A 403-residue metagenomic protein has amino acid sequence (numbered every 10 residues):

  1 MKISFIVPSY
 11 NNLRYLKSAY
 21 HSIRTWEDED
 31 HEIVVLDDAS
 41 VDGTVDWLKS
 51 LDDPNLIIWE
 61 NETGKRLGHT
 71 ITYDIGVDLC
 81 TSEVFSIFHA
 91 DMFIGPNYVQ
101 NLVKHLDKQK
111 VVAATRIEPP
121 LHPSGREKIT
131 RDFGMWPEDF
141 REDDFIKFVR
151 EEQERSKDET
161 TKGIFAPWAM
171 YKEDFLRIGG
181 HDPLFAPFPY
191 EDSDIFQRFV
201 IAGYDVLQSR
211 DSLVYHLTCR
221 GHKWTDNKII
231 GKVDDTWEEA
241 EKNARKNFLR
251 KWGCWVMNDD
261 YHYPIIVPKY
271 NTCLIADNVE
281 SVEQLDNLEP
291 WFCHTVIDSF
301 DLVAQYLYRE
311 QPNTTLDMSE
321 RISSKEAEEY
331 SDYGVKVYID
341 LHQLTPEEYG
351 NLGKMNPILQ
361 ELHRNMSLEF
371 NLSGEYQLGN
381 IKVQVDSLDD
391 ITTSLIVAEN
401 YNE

Functional and structural regions predicted by a protein language model:
I3-Y15, A19, W26, L36 (+2 more regions): A conserved hydrophobic helix/loop-capping motif in glycosyltransferases and polysaccharide synthases
H21-D30, N287-C293: Short, acidic, metal-binding catalytic loop of nucleotide-sugar glycosyltransferases
D37-D46, T63, S299-Q305: A conserved acidic beta->alpha catalytic loop
E62-C80: Glycine-rich, basic loop-to-helix element that forms the pyrophosphate-binding segment of sugar-nucleotide handling
I71, F148-E173: A recurrent flexible, glycine/aromatic-enriched loop bordering the glycosyltransferase active site that acts as
F85: Short aromatic/hydrophobic "clamp" motif used to bind/position activated sugar donors
F93-P137: Conserved donor NDP-sugar-binding/catalytic core segment of glycosyltransferases
K162-G179, L184-L213: A short, conserved alpha-helix in the catalytic core of glycosyltransferases
